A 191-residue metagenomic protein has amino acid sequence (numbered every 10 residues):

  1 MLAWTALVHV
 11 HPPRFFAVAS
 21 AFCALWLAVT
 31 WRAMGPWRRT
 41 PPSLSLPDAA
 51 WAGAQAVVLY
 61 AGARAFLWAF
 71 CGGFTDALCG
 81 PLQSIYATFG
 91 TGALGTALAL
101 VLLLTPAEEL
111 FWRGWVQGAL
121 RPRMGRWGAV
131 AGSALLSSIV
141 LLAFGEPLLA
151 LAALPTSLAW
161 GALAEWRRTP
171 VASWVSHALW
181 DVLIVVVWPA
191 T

Functional and structural regions predicted by a protein language model:
M1-A3, W51-L59, V130-A134: Alpha-helical transmembrane segments
M1-W37: Alpha-helical transmembrane segments in multi-pass membrane proteins
A3-L7, V29, A33, V58-F70 (+6 more regions): Alpha-helical membrane-inserting segments
L7-P12, M34, C71, L141-G145 (+2 more regions): Short helix-capping/hinge motifs at transmembrane helix termini and TM-loop junctions
R14-S20, G80-Y86, A150-L158: Non-cytosolic membrane-interface motifs at loop->transmembrane helix junctions
F22, L27, A33, P47 (+5 more regions): Acidic, low-complexity intrinsically disordered regions
R38-L104, P122: Juxtamembrane helix-loop-helix connectors linking adjacent transmembrane helices in multi-pass membrane enzymes
A93-T191: Transmembrane helix-loop-helix hairpins at the membrane interface of multi-pass integral membrane proteins
